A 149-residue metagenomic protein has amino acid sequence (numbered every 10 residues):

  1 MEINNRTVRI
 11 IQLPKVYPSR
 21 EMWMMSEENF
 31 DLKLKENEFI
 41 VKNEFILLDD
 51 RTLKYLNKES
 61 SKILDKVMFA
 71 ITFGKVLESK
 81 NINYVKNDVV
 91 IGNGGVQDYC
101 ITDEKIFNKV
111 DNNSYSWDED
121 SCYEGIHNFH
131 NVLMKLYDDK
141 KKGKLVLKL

Functional and structural regions predicted by a protein language model:
M1-I3, C122-L149: C-terminal hydrophobic helical "lid"/dimerization subdomain of Rossmann-like NAD(P)H-dependent oxidoreductases
I3-V8, F39: Short structural boundary motif marking the start of a folded domain
P14-E21, D50-R51: Short N-terminal binding/cap micro-motifs at the start of the first secondary-structure element
P18-F30, N57: Short glycine/threonine/proline-enriched tight-turn/helix- or strand-capping micro-motif at secondary-structure
D31-L48, L56-V96: Glycine-rich beta-strand-centered segment in the early N-terminal region that forms part of a ligand/cofactor-binding
N93, D111-N128: A glycine-rich, Thr/Ser-enriched phosphate-binding loop motif common to dinucleotide/cofactor-binding enzymes
N93-F107: A structural motif shared across PLP-dependent enzymes of the aminotransferase-like
